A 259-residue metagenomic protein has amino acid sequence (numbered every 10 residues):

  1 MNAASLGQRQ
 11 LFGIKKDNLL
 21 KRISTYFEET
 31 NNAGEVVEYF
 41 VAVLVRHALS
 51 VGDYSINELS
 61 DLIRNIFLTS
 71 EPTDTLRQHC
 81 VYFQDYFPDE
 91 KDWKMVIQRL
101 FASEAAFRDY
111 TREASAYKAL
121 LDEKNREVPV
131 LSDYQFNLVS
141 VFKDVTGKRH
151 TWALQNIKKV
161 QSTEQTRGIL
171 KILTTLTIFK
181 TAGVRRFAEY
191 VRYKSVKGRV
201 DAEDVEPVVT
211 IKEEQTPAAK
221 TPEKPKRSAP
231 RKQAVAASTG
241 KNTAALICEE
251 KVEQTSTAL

Functional and structural regions predicted by a protein language model:
M1-F136, F142-L259: Polybasic/polar functional segments that serve as interface/processing modules
